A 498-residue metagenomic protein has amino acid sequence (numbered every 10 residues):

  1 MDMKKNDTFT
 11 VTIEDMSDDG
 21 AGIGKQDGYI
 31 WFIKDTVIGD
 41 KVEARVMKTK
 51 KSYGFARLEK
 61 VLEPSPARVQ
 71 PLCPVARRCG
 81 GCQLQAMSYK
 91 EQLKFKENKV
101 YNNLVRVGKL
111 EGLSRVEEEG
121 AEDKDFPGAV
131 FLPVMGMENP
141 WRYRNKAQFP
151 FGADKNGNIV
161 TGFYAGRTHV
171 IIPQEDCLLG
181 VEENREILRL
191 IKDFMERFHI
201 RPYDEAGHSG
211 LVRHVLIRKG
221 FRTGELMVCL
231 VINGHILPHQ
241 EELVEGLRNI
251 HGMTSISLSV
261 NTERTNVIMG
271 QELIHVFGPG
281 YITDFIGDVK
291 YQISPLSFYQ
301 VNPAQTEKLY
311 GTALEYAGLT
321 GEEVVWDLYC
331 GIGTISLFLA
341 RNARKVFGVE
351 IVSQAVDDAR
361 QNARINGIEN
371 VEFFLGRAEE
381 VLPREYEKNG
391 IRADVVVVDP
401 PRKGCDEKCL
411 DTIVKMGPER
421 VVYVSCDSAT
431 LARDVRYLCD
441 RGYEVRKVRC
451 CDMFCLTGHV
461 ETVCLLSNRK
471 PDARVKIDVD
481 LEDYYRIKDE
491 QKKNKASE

Functional and structural regions predicted by a protein language model:
M1-V75, E119, K124, E372-F373 (+1 more regions): Terminal RNA-binding accessory module
D2-D7, D18, H239-E498: Rossmann-like S-adenosyl-L-methionine
G22-D27, G162-A165, C229-V231, A359: Short, acidic/hydrophobic/Gly-rich beta-strand patch recurrent on exposed beta strands that often constitutes part
G39, G180, N302: Short, conserved phosphate/pyrophosphate- and ester-handling motifs at nucleotide-, phospho-/glycolipid
E59-P71, R77-P202: Extended interfacial segments that mediate partner engagement and assembly in macromolecular machines
L132-P140, E205-A206, H214, R218 (+1 more regions): Short, solvent-exposed loop/turn elements at beta->coil junctions and helix N-caps that rim active or binding pockets
V170-R213, G234-V260: Internal alpha/beta scaffold segment
I217, G224-N233, K290-S294, V395: Short, aliphatic-rich beta-strand segments
